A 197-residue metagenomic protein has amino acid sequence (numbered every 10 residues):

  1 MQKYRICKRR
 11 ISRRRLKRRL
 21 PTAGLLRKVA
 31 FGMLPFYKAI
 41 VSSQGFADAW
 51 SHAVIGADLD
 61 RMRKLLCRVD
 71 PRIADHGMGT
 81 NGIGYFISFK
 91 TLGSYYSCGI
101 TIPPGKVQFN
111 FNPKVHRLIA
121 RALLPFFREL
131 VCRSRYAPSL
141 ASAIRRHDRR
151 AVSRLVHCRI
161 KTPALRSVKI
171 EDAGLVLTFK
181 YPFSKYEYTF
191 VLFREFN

Functional and structural regions predicted by a protein language model:
Q2-N197: C-terminal-biased regions
